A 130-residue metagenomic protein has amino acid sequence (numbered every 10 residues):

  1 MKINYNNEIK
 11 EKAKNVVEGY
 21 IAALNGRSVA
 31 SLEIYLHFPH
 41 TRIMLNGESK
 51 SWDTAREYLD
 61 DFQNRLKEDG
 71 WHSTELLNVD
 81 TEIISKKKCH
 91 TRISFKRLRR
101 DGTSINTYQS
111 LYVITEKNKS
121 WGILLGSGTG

Functional and structural regions predicted by a protein language model:
M1-A30, I34, F38, M44: Short, low-complexity N-terminal intrinsically disordered segments enriched in polar/charged residues
V29-V79: A solvent-exposed, acidic/Ser-Thr-rich amphipathic alpha-helical stretch
L36-H37, F95-R97, S127-G128: Short beta-strand segments enriched in hydrophobic/aromatic residues within well-folded beta-rich domains
S73, S85-F95: A short hydrophobic beta-strand element
T81-C89, I114-S120: A short, structured loop/turn motif at beta-sheet edges
R97-I105: Short, cysteine-centered beta-strand-loop-beta hairpins and adjacent loop/turn segments enriched in charged/polar
N106-G130: Short beta-strand edge/turn micro-motifs at domain boundaries
